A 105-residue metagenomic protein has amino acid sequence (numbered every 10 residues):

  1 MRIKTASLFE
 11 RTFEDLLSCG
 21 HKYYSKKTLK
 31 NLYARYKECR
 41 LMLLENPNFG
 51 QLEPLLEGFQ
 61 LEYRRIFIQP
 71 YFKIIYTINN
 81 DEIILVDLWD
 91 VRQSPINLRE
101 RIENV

Functional and structural regions predicted by a protein language model:
M1-R35: Arg/Lys-rich, positively charged N-terminal/basic patches that mediate binding to nucleic acids
L8-L16, L41, V86, L98: Conserved N-terminal glycine/acidic-rich loop preference
D15, C19, M42, N46-F49: Amphipathic, soluble alpha-helical interaction motifs
Y23-K26, N46, R92: Residues at alpha-helix boundaries and the short loops/turns that link adjacent helices
Y36-R40: PIN-domain endoribonuclease scaffold, especially VapC-family toxins
N48-D81: Basic/aromatic recognition patch in beta-strand/loop cores that engages polyanionic ligands
I68-V105: Enriched for short, Lys/Arg-rich terminal
